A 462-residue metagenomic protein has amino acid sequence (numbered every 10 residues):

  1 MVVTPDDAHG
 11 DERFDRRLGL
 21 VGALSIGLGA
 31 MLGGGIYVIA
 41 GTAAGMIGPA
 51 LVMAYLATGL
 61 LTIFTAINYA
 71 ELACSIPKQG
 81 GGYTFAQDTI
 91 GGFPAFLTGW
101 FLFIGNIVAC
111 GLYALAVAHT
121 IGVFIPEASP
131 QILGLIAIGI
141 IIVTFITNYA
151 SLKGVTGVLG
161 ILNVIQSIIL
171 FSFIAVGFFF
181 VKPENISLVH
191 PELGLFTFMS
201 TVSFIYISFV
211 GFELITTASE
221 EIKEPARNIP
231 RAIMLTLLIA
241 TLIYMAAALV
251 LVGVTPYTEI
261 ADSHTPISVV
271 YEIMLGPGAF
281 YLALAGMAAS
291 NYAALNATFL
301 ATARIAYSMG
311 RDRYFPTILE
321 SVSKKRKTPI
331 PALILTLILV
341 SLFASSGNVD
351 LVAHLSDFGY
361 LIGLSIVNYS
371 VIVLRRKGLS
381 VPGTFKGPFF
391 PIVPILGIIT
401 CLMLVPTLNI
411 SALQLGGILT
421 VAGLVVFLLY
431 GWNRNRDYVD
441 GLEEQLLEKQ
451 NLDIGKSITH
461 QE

Functional and structural regions predicted by a protein language model:
M1-A40, G45-A50, T62-I67, K78-Q79 (+3 more regions): Membrane-interface "cap" regions at the ends of multi-pass membrane proteins
V3-D15, L51-V52, L56, E127-I132 (+1 more regions): Helix-loop-helix junctions that connect adjacent transmembrane segments in multi-pass membrane transporters
T42-M46, A54, I63-I141, F145-Y149 (+3 more regions): Hydrophobic transmembrane alpha-helices that form the core helical bundles of multi-pass secondary transporters
T84-F85, G91, G122-E127, V202 (+3 more regions): TM-loop-TM module centered on a large, flexible mid-protein loop between adjacent transmembrane helices in multi-pass
I132-V181, E192-G194, I233-L237, S356-I366 (+2 more regions): Membrane-interface loop-to-helix entry segments
V158, E192, I318-K327, L364-A412 (+1 more regions): C-terminal membrane-solvent junction of multi-pass transporters and transport-like membrane proteins
I169-F173, A306, S356-G383, T420-V439: Hydrophobic alpha-helical segments of multi-pass membrane transport proteins
G359-Y360, F389-E462: A generic transmembrane alpha-helix motif of multi-pass inner-membrane proteins
